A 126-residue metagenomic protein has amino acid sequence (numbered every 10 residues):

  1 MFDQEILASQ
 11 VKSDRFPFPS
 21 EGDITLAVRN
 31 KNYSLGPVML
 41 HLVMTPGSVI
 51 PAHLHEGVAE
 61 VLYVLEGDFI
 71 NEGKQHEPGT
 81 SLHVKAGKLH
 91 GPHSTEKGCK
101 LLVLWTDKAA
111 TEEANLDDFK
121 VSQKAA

Functional and structural regions predicted by a protein language model:
M1-G36, D118-A126: A short, N-terminal "cap"/entry segment at the start of jelly-roll beta-barrel domains of the cupin/DSBH fold
T25, R29, V38-H55, K85-L89: Conserved short histidine dyad/triad with adjacent acidic residue
Y33-G36, T45-S48, D68, K108-A110: Short, charged/polar surface micro-motifs in flexible loops or helix N-caps
L54-E56, K74-H76, S94-K97: Short glycine/proline-enriched turns and hinge-like loops at secondary-structure junctions
H55-F69: Glycine- and acidic-residue-biased ligand/ion/polar-headgroup-sensing regions
N71-G91: Short acidic-glycine-tyrosine-enriched beta hairpin
G91, K97-A126: Double-stranded beta-helix
